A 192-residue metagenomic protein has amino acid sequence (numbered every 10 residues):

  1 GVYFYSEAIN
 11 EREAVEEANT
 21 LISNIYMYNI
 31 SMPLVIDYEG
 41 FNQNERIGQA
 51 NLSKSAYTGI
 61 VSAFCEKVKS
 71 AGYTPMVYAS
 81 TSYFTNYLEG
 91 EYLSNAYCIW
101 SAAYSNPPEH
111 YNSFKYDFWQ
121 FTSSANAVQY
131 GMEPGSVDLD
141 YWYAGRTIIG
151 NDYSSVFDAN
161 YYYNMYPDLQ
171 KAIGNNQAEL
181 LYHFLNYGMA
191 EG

Functional and structural regions predicted by a protein language model:
G1-F4, M32-Y38, T74-Y78, C98-S101 (+2 more regions): Structural recognition of the beta-strand scaffold that forms the well-ordered cores of secreted hydrolase catalytic
G1-G72: Substrate-binding cleft of extracellular glycoside hydrolase catalytic domains
S6-A8, G40-N42, T81-Y83, S105 (+1 more regions): Active-site-proximal loop/turn and secondary-structure-junction residues that shape catalytic pockets, frequently
I22-V35, G40-Q43, L88-K115: Structural recognition of alpha->loop->beta junctions
I25, F64, V68-G72, T122-A125 (+2 more regions): Sec/Tat-exported extracytoplasmic proteins
V68-N86: Aromatic-lined carbohydrate-recognition surfaces of secreted/lumenal glycan-active proteins
Y92-G150: Functionally critical loop-and-helix segments that line ligand-binding/catalytic clefts of soluble enzyme domains
G150-G192: Charge-rich, low-complexity intrinsically disordered regions
